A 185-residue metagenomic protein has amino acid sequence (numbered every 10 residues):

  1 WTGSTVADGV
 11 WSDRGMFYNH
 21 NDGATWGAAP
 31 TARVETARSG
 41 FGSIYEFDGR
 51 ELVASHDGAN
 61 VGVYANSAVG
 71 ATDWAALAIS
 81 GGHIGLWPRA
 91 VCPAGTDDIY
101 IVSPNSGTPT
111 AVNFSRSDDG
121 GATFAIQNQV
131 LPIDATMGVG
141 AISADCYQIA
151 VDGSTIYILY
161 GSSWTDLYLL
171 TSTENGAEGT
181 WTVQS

Functional and structural regions predicted by a protein language model:
W1-S185: Extracellular, repeat-based ectodomains that mediate carbohydrate processing or recognition
